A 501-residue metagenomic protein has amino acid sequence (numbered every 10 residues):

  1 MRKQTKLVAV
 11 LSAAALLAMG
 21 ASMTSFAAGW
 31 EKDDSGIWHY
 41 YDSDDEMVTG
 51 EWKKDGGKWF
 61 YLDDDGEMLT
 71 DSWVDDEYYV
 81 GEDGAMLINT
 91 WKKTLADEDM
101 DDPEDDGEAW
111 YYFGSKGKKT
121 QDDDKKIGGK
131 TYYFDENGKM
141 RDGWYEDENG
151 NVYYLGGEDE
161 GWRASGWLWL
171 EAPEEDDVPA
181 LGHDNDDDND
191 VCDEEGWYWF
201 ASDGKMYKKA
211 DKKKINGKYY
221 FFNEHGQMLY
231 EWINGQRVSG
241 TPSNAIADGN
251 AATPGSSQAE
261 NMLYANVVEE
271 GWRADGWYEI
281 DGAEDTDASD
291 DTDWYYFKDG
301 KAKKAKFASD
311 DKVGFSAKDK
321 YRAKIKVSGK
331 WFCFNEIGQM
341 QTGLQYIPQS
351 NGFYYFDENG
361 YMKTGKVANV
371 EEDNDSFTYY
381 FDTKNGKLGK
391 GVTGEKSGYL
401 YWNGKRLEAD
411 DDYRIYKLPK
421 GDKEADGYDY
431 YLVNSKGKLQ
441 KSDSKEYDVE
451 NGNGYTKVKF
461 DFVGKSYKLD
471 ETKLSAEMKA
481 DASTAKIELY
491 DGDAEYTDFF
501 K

Functional and structural regions predicted by a protein language model:
R2-K501: Extracellular adhesion/carbohydrate-binding repeat motifs centered on closely spaced tryptophans
